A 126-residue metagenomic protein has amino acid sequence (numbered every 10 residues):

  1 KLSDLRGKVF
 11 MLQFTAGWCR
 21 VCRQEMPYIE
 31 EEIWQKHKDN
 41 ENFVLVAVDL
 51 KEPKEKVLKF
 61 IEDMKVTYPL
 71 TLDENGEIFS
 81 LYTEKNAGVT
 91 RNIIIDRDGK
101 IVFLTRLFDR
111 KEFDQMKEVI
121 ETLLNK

Functional and structural regions predicted by a protein language model:
K1-F10, Y82: A short beta-strand-turn-helix
R6, F14-E31: Conserved redox-active cysteine motifs that mediate thiol-disulfide chemistry, especially di-cysteine Cys-X(1-2)-Cys
M11-L12, L45: Hydrophobic beta-strand anchors of alpha/beta hydrolase catalytic cores
A16, L50, N75: Active-site loop/turn elements of alpha/beta-hydrolase fold enzymes, especially the short glycine-/histidine-rich
Q24-P27, E31-P69, E118-T122: Chalcogenol-based redox active-site neighborhoods
V46, L58-R97: Short, internal strand/loop/helix patches that form the active-site neighborhood or redox-interaction surface
T90-K126: Thiol-/selenol-based redox modules, centered on thioredoxin-like and closely related oxidoreductase domains
